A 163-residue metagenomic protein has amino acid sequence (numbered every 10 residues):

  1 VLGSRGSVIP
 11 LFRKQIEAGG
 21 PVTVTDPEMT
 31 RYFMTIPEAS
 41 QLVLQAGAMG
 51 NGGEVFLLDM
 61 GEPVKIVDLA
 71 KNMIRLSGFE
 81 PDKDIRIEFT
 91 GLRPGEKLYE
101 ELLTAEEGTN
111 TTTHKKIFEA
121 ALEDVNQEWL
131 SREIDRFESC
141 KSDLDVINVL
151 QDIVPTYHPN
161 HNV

Functional and structural regions predicted by a protein language model:
V1-V163: Strand-loop microenvironment adjacent to phosphate/nucleotide-handling motifs in alpha/beta enzyme folds
